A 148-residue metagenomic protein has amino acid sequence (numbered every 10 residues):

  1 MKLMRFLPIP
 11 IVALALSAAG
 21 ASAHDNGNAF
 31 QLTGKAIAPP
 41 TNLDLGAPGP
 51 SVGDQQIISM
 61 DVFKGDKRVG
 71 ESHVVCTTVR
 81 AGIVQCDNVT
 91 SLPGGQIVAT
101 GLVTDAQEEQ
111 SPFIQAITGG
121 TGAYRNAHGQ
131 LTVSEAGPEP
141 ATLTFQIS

Functional and structural regions predicted by a protein language model:
M1-P8: Bacterial N-terminal signal peptides that target proteins for export
P8-S17: Bacterial N-terminal signal peptides
G20-S148: Targeting-peptide/extracellular-domain and disordered-appendage signature
